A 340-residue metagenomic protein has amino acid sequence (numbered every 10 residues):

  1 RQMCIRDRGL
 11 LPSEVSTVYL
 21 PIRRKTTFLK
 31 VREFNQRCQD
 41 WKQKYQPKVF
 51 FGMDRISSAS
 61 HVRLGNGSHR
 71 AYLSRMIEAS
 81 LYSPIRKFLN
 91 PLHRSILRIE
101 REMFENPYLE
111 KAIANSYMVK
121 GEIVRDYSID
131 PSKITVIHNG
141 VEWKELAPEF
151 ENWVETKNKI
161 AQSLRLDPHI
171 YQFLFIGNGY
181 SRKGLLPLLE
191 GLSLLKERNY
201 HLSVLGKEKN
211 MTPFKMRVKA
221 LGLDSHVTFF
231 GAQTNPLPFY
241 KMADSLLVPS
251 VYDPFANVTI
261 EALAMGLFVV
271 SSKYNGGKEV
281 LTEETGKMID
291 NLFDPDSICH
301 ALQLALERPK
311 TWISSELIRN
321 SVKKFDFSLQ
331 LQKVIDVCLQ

Functional and structural regions predicted by a protein language model:
R1-I5: Short, small-residue-biased leader/transition segments that mark boundaries at the very start of proteins
M118, G140: Carbohydrate-associated surface elements
Y171-L194, K209-T212: A conserved mid-protein helix/loop that constitutes part of the nucleotide-sugar donor-binding site
A232, V251: Aromatic "clamp/platform" in nucleotide-sugar-dependent glycosyltransferases that forms part of the donor/acceptor
A256-T259, G277: Short glycine/serine-rich donor-binding loops of glycosyltransferases
F268-S271: Short hydrophobic beta-strand element within catalytic cores of glycosyltransferases and related nucleotide-activated
K278-Q303: Change "using UDP/GDP/dTDP sugars" to "using nucleotide sugars
K310-L339: A charged, aromatic-enriched C-terminal amphipathic alpha-helix characteristic of glycosyltransferases across folds
